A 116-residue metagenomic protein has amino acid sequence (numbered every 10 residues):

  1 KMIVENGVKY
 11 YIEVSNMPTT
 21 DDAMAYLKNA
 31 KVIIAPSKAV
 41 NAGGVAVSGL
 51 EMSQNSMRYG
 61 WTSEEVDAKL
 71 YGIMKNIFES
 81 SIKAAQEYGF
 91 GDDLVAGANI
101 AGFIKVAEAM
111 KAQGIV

Functional and structural regions predicted by a protein language model:
M2-V116: Adenosine-phosphate binding glycine-rich loop
